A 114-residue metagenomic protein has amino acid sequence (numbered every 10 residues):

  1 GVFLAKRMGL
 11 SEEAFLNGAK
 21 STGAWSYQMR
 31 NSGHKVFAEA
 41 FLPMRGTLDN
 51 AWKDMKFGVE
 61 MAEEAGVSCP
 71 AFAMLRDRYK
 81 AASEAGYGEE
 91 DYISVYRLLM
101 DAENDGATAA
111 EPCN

Functional and structural regions predicted by a protein language model:
V2-S11: Conserved anion/nucleotide-ligand pocket segment
L4-A5, M61-A62, L98: Helix-loop "lid/cap" segments that line or gate small-molecule binding pockets
M8, Y27-Y92: Interdomain hinge/lid region at the active-site interface of Rossmann-like NAD(P)-dependent oxidoreductases
L10-G23: Small-residue-rich helix-loop
A14-N17, A73-D77, S94-R97: Amphipathic alpha-helical interaction segments
S21-T22, K35, R78-Y79, L98-L99: Short secondary-structure capping/turn micro-motifs that flank functional sites
K80, E84-N114: NAD(P)-dependent dehydrogenase/reductase Rossmann-like domain
